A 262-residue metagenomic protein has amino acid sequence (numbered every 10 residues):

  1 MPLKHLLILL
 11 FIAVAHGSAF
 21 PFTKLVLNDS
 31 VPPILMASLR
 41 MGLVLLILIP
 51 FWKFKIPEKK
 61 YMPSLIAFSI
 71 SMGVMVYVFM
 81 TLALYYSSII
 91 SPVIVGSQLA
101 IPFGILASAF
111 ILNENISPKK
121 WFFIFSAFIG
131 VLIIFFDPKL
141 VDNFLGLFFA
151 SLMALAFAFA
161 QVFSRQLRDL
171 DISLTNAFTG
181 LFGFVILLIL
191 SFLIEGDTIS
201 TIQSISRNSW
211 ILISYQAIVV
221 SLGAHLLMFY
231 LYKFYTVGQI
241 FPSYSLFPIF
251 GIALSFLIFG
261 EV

Functional and structural regions predicted by a protein language model:
M1-L35, K139-Q166, V185, I189: Glycine-/small-residue-enriched transmembrane alpha-helix faces in small-molecule transporters and effluxers
K4-I8, I34-P50, A67, F123-S126 (+3 more regions): Hydrophobic alpha-helical transmembrane segments of multi-pass integral membrane proteins, especially transporters
V14-G17, P21, I70-V74, V78 (+5 more regions): Hydrophobic/small/kink-forming positions within alpha-helical transmembrane segments of polytopic membrane proteins
S18-F20, I49-S97, I133, A217-Y235: Specific transmembrane alpha-helical segments of multi-pass solute transporters/efflux pumps, especially DMT/EamA
P21-S30, L82-Y86, L132-L145, I194-I213 (+1 more regions): Membrane-interface helix termini and inter-helical loops of multi-pass transporters
L35-L43, M72, T81-N115, M153 (+1 more regions): Specific alpha-helical transmembrane segments that line the substrate/conduction pathway and gating interfaces
L39, Y77, P92-L99, F163-V185 (+1 more regions): Helix-helix packing/entry segments at the starts of transmembrane helices
L48, A107, K119-F136, L155 (+1 more regions): Hydrophobic transmembrane alpha-helices of multi-pass small-molecule transport proteins
